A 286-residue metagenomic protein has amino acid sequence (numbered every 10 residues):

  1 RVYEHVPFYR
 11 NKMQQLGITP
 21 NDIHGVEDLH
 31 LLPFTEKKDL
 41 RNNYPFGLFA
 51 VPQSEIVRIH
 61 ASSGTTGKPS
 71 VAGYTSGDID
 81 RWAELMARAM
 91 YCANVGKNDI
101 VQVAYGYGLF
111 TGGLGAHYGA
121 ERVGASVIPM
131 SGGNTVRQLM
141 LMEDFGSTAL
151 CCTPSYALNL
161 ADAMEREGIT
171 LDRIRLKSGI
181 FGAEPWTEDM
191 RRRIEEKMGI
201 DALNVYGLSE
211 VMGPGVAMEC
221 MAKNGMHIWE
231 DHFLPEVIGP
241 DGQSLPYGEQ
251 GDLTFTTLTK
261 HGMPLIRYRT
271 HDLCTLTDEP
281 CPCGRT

Functional and structural regions predicted by a protein language model:
R1-A61, T66-E84, R88-C92, D241: Nucleotide 5′-phosphate-binding alpha/beta core
V2, S62, V101, L150 (+3 more regions): Residue-level signal for inorganic ion chemistry
S76-A89, I100-N159: AMP-binding/adenylate-forming
V95-D99: Short helix-loop-beta connector
I100, E167-W186: Conserved helix-loop-beta element of the AMP-binding
Y156-R175, R192-K197: Adenylate-forming
K177, W186-P280: Conserved AMP-binding/adenylate-forming
P280-T286: Catalytic P-loop NTP-binding/switch module of NTPases
